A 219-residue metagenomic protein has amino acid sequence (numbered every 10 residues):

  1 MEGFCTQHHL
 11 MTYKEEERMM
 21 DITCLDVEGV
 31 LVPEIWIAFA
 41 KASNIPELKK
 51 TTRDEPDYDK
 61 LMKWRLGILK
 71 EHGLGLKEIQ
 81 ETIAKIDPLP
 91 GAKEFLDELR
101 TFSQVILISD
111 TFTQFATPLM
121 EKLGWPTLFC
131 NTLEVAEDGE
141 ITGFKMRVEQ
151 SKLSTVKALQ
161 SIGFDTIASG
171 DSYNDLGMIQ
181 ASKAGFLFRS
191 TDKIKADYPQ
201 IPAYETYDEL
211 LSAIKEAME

Functional and structural regions predicted by a protein language model:
H8: Cationic, low-complexity basic patches in intrinsically disordered or flexible, solvent-exposed regions
R18-T132, A136-E137: Alpha-helical substrate-recognition element adjacent to the catalytic core
V105-D110, F164-E205: Acidic, Mg2+-coordinating phosphoryl-transfer loop and its flanking beta/alpha structural elements, shared across
T113-T117, D175-L176, L211: Short, well-ordered alpha-helical microsegments
Q114-T166, D197: Substrate-recognition "cap/lid" segment bordering the active-site pocket of phosphatases
C130-V135, S190-I194, D208-L210: Short, acidic/turn-prone active-site loops that include or flank metal/cofactor- and phosphate-binding residues
